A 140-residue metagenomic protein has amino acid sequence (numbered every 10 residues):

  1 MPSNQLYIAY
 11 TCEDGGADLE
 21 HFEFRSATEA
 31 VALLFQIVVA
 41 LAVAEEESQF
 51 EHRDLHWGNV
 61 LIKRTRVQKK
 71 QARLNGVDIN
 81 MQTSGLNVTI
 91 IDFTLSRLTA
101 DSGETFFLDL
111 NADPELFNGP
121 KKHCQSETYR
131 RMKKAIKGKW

Functional and structural regions predicted by a protein language model:
M1-A30, A100-F107: Conserved structural core of kinase catalytic domains
P2-Q5, Q36, Q49, R53-D54 (+1 more regions): Intrinsically disordered, low-complexity regulatory regions enriched in Ser/Pro/Gly/Thr and acidic residues
Y10-E13, D18, Q49-E51, H56 (+3 more regions): Beta-strand cores of modular interaction/reader domains in eukaryotic scaffold and signaling proteins, especially PDZ
T11, G15, A30-L33, I37 (+2 more regions): Alpha-helical interaction elements in eukaryotic regulators
R25-H52, W57, R66-V67: Conserved kinase catalytic-core helix
E46-S48, L74-V77: Eukaryotic intrinsically disordered and solvent-exposed regulatory patches
I62-K69, T83: Activation-loop N-terminal segment of eukaryotic-like protein kinases
D78-W140: C-lobe/activation-segment region of protein kinase-like
